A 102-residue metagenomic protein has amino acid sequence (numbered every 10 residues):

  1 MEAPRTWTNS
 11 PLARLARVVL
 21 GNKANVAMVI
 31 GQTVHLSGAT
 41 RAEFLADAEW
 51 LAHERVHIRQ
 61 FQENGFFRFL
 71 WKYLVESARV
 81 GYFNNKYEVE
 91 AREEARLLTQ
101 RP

Functional and structural regions predicted by a protein language model:
M1-G38, L45, N64-P102: Metalloprotease/metallohydrolase-associated module, dominated by Zn2+-dependent proteases
F44-R59: Short alpha-helix carrying the canonical HExxH Zn2+-binding catalytic motif
